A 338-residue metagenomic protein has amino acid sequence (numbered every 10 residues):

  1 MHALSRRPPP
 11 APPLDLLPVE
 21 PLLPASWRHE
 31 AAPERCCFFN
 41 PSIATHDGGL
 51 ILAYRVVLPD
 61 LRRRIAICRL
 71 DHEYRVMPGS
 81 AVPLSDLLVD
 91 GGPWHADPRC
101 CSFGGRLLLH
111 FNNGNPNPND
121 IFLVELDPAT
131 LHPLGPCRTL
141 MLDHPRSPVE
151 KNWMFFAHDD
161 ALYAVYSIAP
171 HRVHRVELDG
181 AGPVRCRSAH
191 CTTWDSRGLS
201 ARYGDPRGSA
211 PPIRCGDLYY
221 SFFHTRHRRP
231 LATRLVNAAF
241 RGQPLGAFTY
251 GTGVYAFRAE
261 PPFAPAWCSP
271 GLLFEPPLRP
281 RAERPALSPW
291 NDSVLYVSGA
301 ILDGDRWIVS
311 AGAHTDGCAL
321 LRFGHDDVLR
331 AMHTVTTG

Functional and structural regions predicted by a protein language model:
M1-R35, A44-G91, S102-G204, R214-W290 (+2 more regions): Beta-rich carbohydrate-recognition and catalytic domains
N40-S42, D97-R99, N152-M154, S209-P211 (+1 more regions): Conserved beta-strand position repeated once per blade in WD40 beta-propeller domains
W94: Cofactor- and metal-binding active-site motifs of prokaryotic enzymes that mediate redox/radical or nucleophilic
Y296: Canonical pleckstrin homology
G299-W307: Short, active-site-adjacent segments that bind or coordinate small-molecule cofactors and metal centers
